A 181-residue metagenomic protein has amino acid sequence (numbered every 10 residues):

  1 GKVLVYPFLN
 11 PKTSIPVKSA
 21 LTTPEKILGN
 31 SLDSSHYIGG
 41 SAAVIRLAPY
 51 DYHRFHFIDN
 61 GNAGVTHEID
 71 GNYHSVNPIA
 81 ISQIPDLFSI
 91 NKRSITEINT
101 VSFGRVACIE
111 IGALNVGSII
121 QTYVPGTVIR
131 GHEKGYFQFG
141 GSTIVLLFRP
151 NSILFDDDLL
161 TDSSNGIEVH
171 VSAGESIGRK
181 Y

Functional and structural regions predicted by a protein language model:
K2-Y181: Contiguous, well-folded functional domains in the mature portion of proteins
